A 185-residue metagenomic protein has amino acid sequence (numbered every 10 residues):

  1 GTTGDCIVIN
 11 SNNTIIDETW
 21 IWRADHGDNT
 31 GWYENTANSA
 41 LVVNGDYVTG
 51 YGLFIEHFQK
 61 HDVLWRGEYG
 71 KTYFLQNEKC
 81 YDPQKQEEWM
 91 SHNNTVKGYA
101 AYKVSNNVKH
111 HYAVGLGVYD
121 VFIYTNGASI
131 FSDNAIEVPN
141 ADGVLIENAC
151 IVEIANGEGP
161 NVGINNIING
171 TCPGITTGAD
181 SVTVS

Functional and structural regions predicted by a protein language model:
G1-S185: Extracellular/periplasmic carbohydrate-active domains that bind, remodel, or depolymerize complex polysaccharides
